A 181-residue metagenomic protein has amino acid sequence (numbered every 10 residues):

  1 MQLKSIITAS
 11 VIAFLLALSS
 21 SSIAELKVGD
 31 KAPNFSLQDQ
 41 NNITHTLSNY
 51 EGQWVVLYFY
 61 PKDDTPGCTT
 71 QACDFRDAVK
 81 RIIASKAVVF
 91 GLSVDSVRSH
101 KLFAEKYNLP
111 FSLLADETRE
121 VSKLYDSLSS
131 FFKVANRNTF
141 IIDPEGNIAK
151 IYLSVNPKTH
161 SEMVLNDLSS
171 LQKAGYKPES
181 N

Functional and structural regions predicted by a protein language model:
M1-S10: Bacterial N-terminal signal peptides that target proteins for export
S19-S20: N-terminal signal peptide c-region/cleavage motif recognized by signal peptidases
L26, D39-Q40, I142-D143: Short, acidic, Ser/Thr-enriched surface-loop or helix-capping motifs
A32-P33, W54, N136-N138: Short loop/turn microsegments at loop-to-beta-strand junctions
F35-W54: A short beta-strand-turn-helix
S48-T69: Short active-site neighborhood of thiol/selenol oxidoreductases, capturing the structured segment around
T69-Y107, R119-V121: Structural microenvironment flanking redox-active thiols in thiol-disulfide oxidoreductases
A135-N181: Thiol-/selenol-based redox modules, centered on thioredoxin-like and closely related oxidoreductase domains
